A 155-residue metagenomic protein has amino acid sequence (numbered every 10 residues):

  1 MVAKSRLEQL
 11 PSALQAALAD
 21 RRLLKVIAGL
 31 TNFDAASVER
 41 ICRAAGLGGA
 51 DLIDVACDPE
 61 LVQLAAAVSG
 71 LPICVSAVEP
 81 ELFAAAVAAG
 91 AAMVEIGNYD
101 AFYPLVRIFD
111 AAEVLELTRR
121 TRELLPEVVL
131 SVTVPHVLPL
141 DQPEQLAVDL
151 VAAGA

Functional and structural regions predicted by a protein language model:
K4-A155: Alpha/beta enzyme core
